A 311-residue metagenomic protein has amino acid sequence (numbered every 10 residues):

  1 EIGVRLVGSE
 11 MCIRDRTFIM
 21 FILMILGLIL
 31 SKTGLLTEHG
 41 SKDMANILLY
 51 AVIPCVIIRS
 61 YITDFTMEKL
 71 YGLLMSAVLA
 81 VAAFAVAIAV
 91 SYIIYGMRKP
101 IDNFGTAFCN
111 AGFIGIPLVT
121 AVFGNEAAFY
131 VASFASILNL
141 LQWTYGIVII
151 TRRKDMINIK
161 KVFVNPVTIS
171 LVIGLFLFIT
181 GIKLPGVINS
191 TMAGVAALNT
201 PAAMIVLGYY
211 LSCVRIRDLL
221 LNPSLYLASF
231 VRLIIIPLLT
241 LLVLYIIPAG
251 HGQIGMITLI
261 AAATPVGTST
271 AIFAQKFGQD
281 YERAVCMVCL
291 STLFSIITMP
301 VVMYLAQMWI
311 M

Functional and structural regions predicted by a protein language model:
E1-I13: Single conserved hydrophobic/aromatic residue that forms the stacking wall/gate of nucleotide- or nucleobase-binding
R16-I19, Y61-Y92, S190-G194, C213-L244 (+2 more regions): Entry/N-cap segments of selected transmembrane alpha helices and their immediately preceding amphipathic helices
M20-L28, K32, C55, A80-I93 (+11 more regions): Transmembrane alpha-helical segments of multi-pass membrane transport proteins and ion-pumping complexes
F21-L30, K42-G72, I169-T180, A196-L219 (+3 more regions): Hydrophobic transmembrane alpha-helices of secondary-active transporters and Na+-translocating membrane complexes
H39-D43, G72-V78, G96-A111, E126-F134 (+4 more regions): The feature identifies polytopic integral membrane transport proteins across all domains of life
R59-D64, N103, F113-A132, S269-F277 (+2 more regions): Generic transmembrane alpha-helix signature in multi-pass membrane proteins, especially transporters/channels
T151-V164, D218-L220: Flexible interhelical linker loops that connect adjacent transmembrane helices in multi-pass membrane transporters
M303-M311: Juxtamembrane boundary at the C-terminal end of a transmembrane helix
